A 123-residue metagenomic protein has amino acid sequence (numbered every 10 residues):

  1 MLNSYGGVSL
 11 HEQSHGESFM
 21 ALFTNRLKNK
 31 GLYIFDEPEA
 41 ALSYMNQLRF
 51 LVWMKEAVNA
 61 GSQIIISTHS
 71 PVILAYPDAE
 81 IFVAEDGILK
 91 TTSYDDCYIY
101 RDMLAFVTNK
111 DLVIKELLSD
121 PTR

Functional and structural regions predicted by a protein language model:
M1-H11, Y98-R101: Coupling/switch segment of ABC-type P-loop NTPase heads
L2-S4, H15-G16, S62-I65: Short amphipathic alpha-helical surface micro-motifs
Y5, Q13-E37, M45-A57: GG-anchored amphipathic helix commonly corresponding to the ABC/SMC/Rad50 NBD signature/C-loop
I34-D36, Q63-T68: Structural recognition of the conserved hydrophobic beta-strand(s) that form the central parallel beta-sheet of P-loop
M45-Q63, S70-R123: C-terminal lobe/lid and adjacent interdomain/linker elements of RecA-like ASCE P-loop ATPase modules
